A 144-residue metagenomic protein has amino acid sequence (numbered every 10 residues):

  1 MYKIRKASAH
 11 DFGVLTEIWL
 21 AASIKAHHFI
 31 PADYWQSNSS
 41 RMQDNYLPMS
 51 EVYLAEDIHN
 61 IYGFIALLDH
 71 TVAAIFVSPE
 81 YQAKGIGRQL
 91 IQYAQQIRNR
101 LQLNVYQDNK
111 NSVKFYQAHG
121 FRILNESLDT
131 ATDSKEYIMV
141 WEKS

Functional and structural regions predicted by a protein language model:
K3-E17: A short beta-loop-alpha structural element at the N-terminal edge of CoA-dependent acyl/N-acetyltransferase catalytic
E17-Q43: Conserved GNAT-fold acetyl-CoA-binding loop/helix
Q43-L54, T71: A short helix-loop-beta-strand connector motif used in the catalytic cores of GNAT acetyltransferases and, in some
E51-G63: Conserved beta-hairpin
T71-Q82, V105-Y106: A short, internal acetyl-CoA/4′-phosphopantetheine-binding micro-motif in the GNAT/acyltransferase core
A83-Q96, K114, A118: Conserved acetyl-CoA-binding loop-helix of GNAT-fold acetyltransferases
Q96-D108: Conserved GNAT acetyl-CoA-binding A-motif
Q117-S127: Conserved acetyl-CoA-binding loop of GNAT-fold acetyltransferases
